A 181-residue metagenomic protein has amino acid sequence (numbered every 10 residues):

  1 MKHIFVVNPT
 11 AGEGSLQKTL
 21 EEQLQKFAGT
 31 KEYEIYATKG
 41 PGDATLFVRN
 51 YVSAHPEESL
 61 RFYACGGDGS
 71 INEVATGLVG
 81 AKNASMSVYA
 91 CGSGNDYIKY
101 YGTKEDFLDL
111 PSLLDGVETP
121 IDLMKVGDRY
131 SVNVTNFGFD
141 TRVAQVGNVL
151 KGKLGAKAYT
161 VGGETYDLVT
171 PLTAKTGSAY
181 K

Functional and structural regions predicted by a protein language model:
M1-F62, T76: ATP/NTP phosphate-donor binding region
P9, C65-G67, Y89-G92: Glycine-rich beta-strand-to-loop/alpha-helix junction loops that act as flexible
L16, E73-A75, I98-Y100: Short glycine-/acidic-enriched loop or helix-start segments at secondary-structure transitions that form or flank
E22, E73, S93: Short Gly/charged-rich anion-binding patches and loops
T38, G80-K181: Catalytic core of DAGKc-family lipid kinases
G42-D43, G69, G138: Short alpha-helical
G67-S70, D106: Short beta->alpha connector loops
S70-K82: Short Gly/Thr/Asp-enriched flexible loops that form oxyanion-binding sites at enzyme active sites
